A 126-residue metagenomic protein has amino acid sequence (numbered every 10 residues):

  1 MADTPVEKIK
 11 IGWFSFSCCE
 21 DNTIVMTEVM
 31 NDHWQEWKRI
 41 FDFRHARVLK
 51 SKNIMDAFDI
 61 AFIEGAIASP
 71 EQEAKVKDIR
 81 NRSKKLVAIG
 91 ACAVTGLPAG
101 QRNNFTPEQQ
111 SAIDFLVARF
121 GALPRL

Functional and structural regions predicted by a protein language model:
M1-L126: Iron-sulfur-associated redox domains of electron-transfer enzymes in respiratory and anaerobic energy metabolism
